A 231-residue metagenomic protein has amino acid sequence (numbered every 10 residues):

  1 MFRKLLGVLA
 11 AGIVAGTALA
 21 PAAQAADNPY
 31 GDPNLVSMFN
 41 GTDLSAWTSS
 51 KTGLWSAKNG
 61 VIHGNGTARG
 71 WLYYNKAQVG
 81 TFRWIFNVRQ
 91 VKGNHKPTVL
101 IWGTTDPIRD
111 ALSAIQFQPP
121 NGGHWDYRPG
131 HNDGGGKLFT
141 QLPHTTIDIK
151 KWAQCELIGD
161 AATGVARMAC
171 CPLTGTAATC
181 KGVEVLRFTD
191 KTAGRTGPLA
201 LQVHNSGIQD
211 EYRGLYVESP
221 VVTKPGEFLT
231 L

Functional and structural regions predicted by a protein language model:
M1-L9: Bacterial N-terminal signal peptides that target proteins for export
V8-A18: Bacterial N-terminal signal peptides
L19-A25: Sec/Tat signal peptide C-region and signal peptidase I cleavage site
A25-L231: Carbohydrate-interacting regions of secretory-pathway proteins
